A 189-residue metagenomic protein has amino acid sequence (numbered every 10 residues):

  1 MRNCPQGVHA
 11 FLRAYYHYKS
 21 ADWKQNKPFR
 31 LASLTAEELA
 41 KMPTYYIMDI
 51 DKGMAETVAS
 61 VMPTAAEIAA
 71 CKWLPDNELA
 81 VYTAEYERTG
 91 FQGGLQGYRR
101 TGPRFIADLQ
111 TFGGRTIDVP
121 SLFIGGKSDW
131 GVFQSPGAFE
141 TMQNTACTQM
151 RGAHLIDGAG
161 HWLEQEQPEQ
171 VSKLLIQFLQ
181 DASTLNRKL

Functional and structural regions predicted by a protein language model:
M1-Q110: Helix-rich cap/lid subdomain of alpha/beta-hydrolase
Q6-G7, P75-L79, R115-S121, C147-R151: Short, proline-enriched alpha-helix->beta-strand connector loops that line the catalytic pocket of alpha/beta-hydrolase
W23, F133-S135: Short glycine-/acidic-enriched loop or helix-start segments at secondary-structure transitions that form or flank
T89, G102, K127-F133, H161: Acidic catalytic loop of the alpha/beta-hydrolase fold
A107-F112, F139-T141: A generic local structural motif
F123-G125: Short beta-strand/loop motif that positions the catalytic acidic residue of the alpha/beta-hydrolase fold
S135-R151: Active-site-adjacent alpha-helix of alpha/beta-hydrolase-fold enzymes
T148-L189: Catalytic active-site module of serine/aspartate enzymes centered on a nucleophile-bearing elbow/loop
